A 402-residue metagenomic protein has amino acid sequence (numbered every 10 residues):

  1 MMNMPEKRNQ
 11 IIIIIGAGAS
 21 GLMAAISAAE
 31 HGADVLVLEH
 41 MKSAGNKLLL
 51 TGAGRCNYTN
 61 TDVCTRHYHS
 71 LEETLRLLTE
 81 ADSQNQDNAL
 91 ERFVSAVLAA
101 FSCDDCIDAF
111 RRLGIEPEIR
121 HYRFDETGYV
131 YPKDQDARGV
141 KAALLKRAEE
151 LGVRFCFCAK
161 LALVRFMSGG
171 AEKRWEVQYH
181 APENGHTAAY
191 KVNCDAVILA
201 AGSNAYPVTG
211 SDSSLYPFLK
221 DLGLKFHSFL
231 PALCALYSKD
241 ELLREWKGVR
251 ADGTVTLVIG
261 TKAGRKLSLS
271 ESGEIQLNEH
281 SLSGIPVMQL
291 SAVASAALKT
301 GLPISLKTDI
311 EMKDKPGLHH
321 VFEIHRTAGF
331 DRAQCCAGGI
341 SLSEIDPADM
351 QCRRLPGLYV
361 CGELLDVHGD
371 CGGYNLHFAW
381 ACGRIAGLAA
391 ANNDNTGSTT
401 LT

Functional and structural regions predicted by a protein language model:
P5-S20: Beta1/beta-strand and adjacent pyrophosphate-binding region of the FAD-binding site in flavoprotein oxidoreductases
I13, A29-A53: Glycine-rich FAD pyrophosphate-binding loop
L50, R138-G139, A143-I310: Predominantly flavin-linked oxidoreductase catalytic cores and closely associated redox partners
R55-R123: Glycine-rich active-site loop/strand segments that organize a redox cofactor
C106, V293-G338: Helix-rich C-terminal "cap"/substrate-channel and partner-interaction subdomain that packs against the flavin-binding
F157, P316-H368: A glycine-rich dinucleotide-binding beta-alpha-beta segment and adjacent secondary-structure elements that constitute
A205-F218, L222, D366-D394: A conserved FAD-binding loop/helix module that cradles the flavin
T308-I310, L388-T402: Active-site-proximal substrate-binding core of FAD-dependent oxidoreductases
